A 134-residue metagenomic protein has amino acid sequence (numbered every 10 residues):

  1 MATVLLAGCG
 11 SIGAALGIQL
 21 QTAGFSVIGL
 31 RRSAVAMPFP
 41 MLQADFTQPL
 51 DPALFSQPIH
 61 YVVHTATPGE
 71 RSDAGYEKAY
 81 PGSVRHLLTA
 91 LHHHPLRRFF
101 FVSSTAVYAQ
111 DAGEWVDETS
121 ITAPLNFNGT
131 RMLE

Functional and structural regions predicted by a protein language model:
T3, H60-Y61, R98: Structural motif
V4-G8: Conserved N-terminal Rossmann-fold NAD(P)-binding element of oxidoreductases
C9-G10, S104: Glycine-rich Rossmann-fold phosphate-binding loop(s) that bind the pyrophosphate of adenine dinucleotide cofactors
G13-A14: N-terminal Rossmann-fold NAD(P) dinucleotide-binding loop
L20: Aromatic pocket-lining residues of Rossmann-like dinucleotide-binding sites
G29-V35, D45-F46: N-terminal Rossmann-fold cofactor-binding loop
F39-H86, A90: NAD(P)H-binding glycine-rich loop region in Rossmannoid oxidoreductase-like domains and their noncatalytic homologs
H86-F127: Conserved Rossmann-fold NAD(P)-dependent oxidoreductase catalytic core, especially the SDR/UDP-sugar
